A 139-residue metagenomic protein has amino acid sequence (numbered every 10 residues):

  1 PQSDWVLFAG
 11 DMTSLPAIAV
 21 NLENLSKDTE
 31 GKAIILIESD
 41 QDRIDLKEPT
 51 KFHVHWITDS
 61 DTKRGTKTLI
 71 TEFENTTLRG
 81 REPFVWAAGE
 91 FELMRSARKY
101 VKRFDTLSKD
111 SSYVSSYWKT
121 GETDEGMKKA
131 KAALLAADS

Functional and structural regions predicted by a protein language model:
P1-S139: Extended, composition-driven regions rather than compact fold-specific motifs
